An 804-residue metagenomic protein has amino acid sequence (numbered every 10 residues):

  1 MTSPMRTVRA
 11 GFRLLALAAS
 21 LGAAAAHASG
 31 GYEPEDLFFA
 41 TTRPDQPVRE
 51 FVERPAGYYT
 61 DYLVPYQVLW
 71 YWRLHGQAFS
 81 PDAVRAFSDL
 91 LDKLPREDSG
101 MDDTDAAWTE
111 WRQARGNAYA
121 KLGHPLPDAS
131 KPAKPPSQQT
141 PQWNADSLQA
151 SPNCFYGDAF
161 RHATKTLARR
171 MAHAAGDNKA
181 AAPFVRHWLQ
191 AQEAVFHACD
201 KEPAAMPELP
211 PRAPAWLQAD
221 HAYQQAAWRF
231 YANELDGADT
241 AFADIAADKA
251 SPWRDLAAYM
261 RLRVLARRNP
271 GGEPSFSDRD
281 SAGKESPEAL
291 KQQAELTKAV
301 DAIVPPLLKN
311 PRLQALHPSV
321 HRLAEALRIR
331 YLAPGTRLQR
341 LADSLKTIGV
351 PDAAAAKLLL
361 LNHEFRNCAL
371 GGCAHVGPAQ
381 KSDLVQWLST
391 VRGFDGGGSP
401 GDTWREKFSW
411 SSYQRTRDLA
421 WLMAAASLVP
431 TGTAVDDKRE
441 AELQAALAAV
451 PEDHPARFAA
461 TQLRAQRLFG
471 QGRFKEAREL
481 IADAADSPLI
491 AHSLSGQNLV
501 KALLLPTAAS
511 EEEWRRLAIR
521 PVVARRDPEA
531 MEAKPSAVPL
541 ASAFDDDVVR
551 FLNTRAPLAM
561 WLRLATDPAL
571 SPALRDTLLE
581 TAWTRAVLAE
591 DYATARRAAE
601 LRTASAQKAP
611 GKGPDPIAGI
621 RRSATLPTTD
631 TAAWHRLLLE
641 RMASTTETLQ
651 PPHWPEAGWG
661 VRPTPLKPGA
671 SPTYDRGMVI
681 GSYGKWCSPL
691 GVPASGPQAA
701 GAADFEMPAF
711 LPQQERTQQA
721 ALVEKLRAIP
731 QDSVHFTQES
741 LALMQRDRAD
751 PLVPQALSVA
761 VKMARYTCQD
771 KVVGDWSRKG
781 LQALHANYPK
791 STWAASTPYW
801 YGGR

Functional and structural regions predicted by a protein language model:
M1-A10: N-terminal secretory signal peptides that target proteins for export/translocation
S3, S20-A25, S791: Short linear Ser/Thr-Pro motifs
G11-A23: Bacterial N-terminal signal peptides
A28-D244, K249, W253-M260, R267-R804: Extracytoplasmic/secretory-pathway proteins
